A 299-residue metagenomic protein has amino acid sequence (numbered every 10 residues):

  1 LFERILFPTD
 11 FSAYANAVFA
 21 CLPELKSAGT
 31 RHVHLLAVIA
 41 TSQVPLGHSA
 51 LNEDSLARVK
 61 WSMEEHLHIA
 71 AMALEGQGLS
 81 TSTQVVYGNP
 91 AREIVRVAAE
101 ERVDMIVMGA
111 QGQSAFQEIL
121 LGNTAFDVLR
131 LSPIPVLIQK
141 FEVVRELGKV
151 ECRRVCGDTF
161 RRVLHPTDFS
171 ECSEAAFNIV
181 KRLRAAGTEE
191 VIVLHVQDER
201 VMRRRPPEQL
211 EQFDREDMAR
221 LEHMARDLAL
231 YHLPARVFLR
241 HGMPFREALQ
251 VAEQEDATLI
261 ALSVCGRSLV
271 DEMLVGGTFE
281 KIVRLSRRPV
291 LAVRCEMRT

Functional and structural regions predicted by a protein language model:
L1-N52, C156-P207, E211, D227 (+2 more regions): Small/aliphatic-rich secondary-structure junction motif
L1-R4, E24-A28, R96-V150, Q250-T299: Gly/Ser-rich helix-loop-strand patches that form or flank binding pockets for ribonucleotide-derived cofactors
V18, H66, E93, A176-I179 (+2 more regions): Well-ordered alpha-helical segments embedded in enzymatic catalytic cores
V33, T81-T83, V136, V191 (+2 more regions): Hydrophobic anchor at the start of a short beta-strand that flanks the dinucleotide cofactor-binding loop
E53-E65, Q209-A219: A short acidic, glycine-rich active-site loop that binds or catalyzes chemistry on phosphate/adenosine moieties
L74-T81, L230-R236: A short helix-to-beta-strand connector/capping loop
V85-I94, L239-E247: Charged docking surfaces used in two-component/phosphorelay signaling
R204-L262: Glycine/small-residue-rich hydrophobic helix-like segments
